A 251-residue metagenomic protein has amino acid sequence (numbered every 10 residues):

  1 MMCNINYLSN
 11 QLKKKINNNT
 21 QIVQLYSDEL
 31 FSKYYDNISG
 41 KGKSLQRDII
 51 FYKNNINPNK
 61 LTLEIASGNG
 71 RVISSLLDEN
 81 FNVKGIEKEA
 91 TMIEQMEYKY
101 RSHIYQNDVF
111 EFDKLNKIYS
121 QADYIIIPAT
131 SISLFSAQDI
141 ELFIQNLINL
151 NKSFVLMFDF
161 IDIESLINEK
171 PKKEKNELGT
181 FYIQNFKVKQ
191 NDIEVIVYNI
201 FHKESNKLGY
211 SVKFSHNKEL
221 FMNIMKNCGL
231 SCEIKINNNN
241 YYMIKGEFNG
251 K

Functional and structural regions predicted by a protein language model:
M2-N57: Conserved class I S-adenosyl-L-methionine
N59-G68: Conserved class I S-adenosyl-L-methionine
G70-H103, N107-F112: Class I SAM-dependent methyltransferase SAM/SAH-binding core
L115-Y124: A short acidic, Gly/Pro-enriched loop at the edge of an enzyme's catalytic core that lines a small-molecule cofactor
D123-Q138: A short SAM/SAH-binding and catalytic strip from SAM-dependent methyltransferases
E141-V155: A short glycine-rich, Lys/Arg-flanked "PGG" loop and its adjoining helix->strand segment in the class I
M157-M222: SAM-dependent methyltransferase
I224-K251: C-terminal lobe and adjacent flexible extensions of AdoMet/dcAdoMet transferase-like proteins
